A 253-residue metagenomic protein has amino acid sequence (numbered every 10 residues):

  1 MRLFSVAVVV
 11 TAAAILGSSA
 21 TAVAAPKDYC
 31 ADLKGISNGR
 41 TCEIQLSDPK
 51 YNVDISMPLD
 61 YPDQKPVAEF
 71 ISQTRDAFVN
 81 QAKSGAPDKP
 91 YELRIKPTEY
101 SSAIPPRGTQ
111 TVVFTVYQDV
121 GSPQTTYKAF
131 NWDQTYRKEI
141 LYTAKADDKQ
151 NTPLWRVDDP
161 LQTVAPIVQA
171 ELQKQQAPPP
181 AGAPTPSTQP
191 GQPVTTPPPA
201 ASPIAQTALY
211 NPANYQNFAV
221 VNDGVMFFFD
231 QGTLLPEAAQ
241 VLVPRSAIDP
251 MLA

Functional and structural regions predicted by a protein language model:
R2-V6, S19-A253: Compositionally biased intrinsically disordered regions enriched in Thr/Gly
A7-G17: Bacterial N-terminal signal peptides
